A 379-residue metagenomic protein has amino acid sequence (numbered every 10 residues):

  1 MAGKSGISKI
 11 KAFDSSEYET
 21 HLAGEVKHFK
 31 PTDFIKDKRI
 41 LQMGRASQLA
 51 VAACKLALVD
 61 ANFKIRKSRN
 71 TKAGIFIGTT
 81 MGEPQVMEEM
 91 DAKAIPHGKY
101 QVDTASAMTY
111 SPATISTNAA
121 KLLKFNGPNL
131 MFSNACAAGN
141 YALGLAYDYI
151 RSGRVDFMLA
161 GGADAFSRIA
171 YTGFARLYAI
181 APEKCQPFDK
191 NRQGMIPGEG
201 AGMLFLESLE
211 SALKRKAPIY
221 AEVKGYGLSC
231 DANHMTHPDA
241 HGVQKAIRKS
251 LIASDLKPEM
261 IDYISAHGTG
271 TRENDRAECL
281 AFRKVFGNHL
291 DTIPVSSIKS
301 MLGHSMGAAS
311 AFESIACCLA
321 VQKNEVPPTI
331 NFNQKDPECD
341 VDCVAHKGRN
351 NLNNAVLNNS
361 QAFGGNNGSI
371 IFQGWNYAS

Functional and structural regions predicted by a protein language model:
M1-R39, A61, E210-E222, I315-I330 (+1 more regions): ACP-dependent fatty acid/polyketide chain-elongation machinery
K4-K9, I180, K184-S254, D262-Y263 (+1 more regions): Condensing-enzyme catalytic core mediating Claisen C-C bond formation in acyl metabolism
K4-N134, A163-Y171, M260-N274: Conserved beta-ketoacyl condensing-enzyme motif
A50-N62, P112-S116, A120-G161, P197-A217 (+2 more regions): Active-site-proximal alpha-helical scaffold in enzymes
Q85-Y100, Y149-S152, T172-E183, H241-K245 (+3 more regions): A glycine- and small-aliphatic-rich helix-loop capping segment at beta-alpha/alpha-beta transitions that lines
P96-D103, G144, D148, A165-K214 (+2 more regions): Glycine-/small-residue-rich "gating" segment that lines the acyl/pantetheine channel and substrate pocket
R154-R176, A181-Q193, Y226-A240, A266-D275 (+1 more regions): Acyl-CoA/ACP chain-elongation machinery
M235-I264, G268-T292: A glycine- and small/hydrophobic-rich beta-loop-beta segment that serves as a flexible "lid/hinge" or phosphate-binding
